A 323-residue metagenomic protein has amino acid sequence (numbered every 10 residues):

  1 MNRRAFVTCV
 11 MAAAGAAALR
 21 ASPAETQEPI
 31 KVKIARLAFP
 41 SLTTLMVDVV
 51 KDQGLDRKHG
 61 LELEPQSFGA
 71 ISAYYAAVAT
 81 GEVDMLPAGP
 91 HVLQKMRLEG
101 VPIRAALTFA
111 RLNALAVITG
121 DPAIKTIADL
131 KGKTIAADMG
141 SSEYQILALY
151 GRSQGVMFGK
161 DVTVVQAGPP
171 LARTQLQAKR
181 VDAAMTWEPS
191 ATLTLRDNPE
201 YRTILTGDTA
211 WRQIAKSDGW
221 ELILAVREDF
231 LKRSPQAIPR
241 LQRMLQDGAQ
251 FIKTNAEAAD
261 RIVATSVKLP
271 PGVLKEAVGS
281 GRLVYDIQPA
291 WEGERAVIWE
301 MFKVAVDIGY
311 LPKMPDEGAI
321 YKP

Functional and structural regions predicted by a protein language model:
A5-A24: N-terminal export signals
T8, G132, R196: Phosphate-coordinating loops and pocket residues in cytosolic domains that bind phosphorylated ligands
E25-M157, T163-G168, D182-E188, T203-I204: Short, glycine-/small- and polar/acidic-enriched structural segments that line small-molecule recognition paths
K58, D208-S217, V284-G293: Short, solvent-exposed loop/beta-turn-alpha elements that line the ligand-binding surface or hinge of extracytoplasmic
H91-V92, V164-V165, P170-V263: Pocket-lining segment of extracytoplasmic ligand-binding domains
D129-K133, Q177, I223, M244-Q246 (+1 more regions): Flexible glycine/proline-enriched surface loops and loop-helix/loop-strand junctions
L231-Y310: Secondary-structure end/capping motifs
K313-P323: Hinge/cleft segment of the Venus flytrap/periplasmic-binding protein
